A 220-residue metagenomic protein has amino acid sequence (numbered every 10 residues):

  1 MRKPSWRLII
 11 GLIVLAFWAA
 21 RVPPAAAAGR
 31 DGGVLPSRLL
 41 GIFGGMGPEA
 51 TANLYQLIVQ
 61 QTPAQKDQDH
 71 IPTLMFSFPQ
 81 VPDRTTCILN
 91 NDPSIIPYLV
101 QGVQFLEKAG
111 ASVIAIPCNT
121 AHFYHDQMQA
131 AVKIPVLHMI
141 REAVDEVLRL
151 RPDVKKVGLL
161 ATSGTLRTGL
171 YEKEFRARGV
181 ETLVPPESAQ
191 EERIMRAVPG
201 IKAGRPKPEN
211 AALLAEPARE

Functional and structural regions predicted by a protein language model:
M1, A20-R21, V132: Compositionally biased, intrinsically disordered/low-complexity regions enriched for serine, proline and threonine
M1-I9: Bacterial N-terminal signal peptides that target proteins for export
I9-A19: Bacterial N-terminal signal peptides
R21-G29: Signal peptide processing junction and immediate N-terminal pro/mature segment of secreted/exported proteins
A28-E220: Non-catalytic structural scaffold of enzyme domains
